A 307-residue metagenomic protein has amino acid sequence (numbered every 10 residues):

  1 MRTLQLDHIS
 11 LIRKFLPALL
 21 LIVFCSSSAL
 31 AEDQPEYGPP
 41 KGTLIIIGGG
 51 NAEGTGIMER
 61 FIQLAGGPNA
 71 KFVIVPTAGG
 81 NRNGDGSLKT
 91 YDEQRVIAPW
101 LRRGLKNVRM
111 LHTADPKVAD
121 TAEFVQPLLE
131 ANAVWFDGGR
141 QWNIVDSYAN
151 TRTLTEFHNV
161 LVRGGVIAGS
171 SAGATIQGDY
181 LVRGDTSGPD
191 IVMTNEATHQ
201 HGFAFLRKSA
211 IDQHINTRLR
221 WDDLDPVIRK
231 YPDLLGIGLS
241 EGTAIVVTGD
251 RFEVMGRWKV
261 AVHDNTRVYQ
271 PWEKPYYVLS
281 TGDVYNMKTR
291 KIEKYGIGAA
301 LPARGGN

Functional and structural regions predicted by a protein language model:
R2-P17: Bacterial N-terminal signal peptides that target proteins for export
F15-S26: Bacterial N-terminal signal peptides
E32-N69, I74, A78-Q94, W100-L101 (+3 more regions): C-terminal and late-domain segments of enzyme folds
M110-K117: Short beta->alpha junction loops
P127-E130, R152-G164: Catalytic-core regions built around general acid/base machinery
W135-G138, V160-L181: Catalytic nucleophile loop
Q141-N150: Glycine/threonine-rich flexible loop motifs
